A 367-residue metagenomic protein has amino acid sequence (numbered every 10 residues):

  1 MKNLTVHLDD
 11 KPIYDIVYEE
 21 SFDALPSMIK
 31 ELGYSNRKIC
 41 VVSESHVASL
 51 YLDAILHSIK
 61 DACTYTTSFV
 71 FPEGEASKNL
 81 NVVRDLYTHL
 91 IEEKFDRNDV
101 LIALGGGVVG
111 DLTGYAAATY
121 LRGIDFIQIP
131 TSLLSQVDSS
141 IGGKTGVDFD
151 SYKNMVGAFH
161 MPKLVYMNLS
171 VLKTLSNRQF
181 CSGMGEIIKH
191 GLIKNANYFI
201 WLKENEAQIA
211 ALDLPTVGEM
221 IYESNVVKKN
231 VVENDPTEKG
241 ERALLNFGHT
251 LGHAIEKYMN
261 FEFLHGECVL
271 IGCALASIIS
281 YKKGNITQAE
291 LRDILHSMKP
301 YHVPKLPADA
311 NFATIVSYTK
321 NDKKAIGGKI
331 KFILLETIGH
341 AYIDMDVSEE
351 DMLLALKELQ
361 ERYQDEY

Functional and structural regions predicted by a protein language model:
M1-D99: ATP/NTP phosphate-donor binding region
K2-L4, G185-I187, N285-Y367: C-terminal charged capping/lid subdomain of soluble metabolic enzymes
D9, Y115-Q208: A glycine/threonine-rich phosphate-anchoring loop and its flanking beta-alpha core in nucleotide/phosphate-binding
Y87-L104, T113-Q128: Non-catalytic interfacial helical region
K94-D96, T119-Y120, D148-F149, V156-H160 (+4 more regions): Solvent-exposed alpha-helices and their adjacent loops that cap or buttress functional pockets in soluble metabolic
V108-Y115, Q136-V137, A254: Short glycine/serine/threonine-rich phosphate/pyrophosphate-binding segments that cradle anionic phosphate groups
N205-A313: Active-site segments that bind and position negatively charged phosphate/pyrophosphate groups
